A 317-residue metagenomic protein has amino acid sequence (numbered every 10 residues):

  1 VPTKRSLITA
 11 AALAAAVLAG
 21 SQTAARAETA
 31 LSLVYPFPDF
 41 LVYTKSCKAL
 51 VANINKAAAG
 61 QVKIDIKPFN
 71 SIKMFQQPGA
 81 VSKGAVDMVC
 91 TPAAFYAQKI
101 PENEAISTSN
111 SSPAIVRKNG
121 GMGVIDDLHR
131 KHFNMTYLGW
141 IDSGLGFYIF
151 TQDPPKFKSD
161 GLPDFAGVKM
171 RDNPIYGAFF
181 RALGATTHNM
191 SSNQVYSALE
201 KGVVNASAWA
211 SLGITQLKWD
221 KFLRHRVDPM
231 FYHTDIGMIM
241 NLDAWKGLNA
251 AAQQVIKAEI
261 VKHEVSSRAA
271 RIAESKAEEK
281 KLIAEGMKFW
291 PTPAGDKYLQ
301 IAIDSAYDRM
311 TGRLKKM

Functional and structural regions predicted by a protein language model:
V1, L18-A19, D142: Short intrinsically disordered, low-complexity coil segments enriched in acidic
V1-A11: Bacterial N-terminal signal peptides that target proteins for export
V17-A25: C-terminal segment of classical bacterial N-terminal signal peptides
R26-I115, M135-M317: N-terminal secretory/targeting leader peptides
S112-H132: A gly/proline- and charged-residue-enriched helix-loop-helix capping module
